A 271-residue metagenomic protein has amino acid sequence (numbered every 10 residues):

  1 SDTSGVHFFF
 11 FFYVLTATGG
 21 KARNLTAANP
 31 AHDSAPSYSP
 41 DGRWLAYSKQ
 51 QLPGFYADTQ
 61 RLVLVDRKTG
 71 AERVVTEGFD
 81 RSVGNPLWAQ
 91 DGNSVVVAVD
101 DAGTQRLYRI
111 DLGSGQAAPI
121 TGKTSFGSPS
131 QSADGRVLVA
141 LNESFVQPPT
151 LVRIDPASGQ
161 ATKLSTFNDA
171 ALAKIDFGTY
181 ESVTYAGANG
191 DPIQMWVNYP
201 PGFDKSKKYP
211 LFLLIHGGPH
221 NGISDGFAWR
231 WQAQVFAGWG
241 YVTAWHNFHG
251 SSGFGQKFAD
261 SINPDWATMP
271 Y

Functional and structural regions predicted by a protein language model:
S1-Y13, N24-S34, W44-V63, V74-G84 (+4 more regions): A flexible loop/linker signature enriched in serine peptidases of the S9 family
T16-G20, D66-G70, D111-G115, D155-G159: Short loop/turn segments that connect beta-strands within beta-propeller blades
K21-L25, V74-V75, R106, P119 (+4 more regions): Conserved beta-strand positions that form and line the central face of beta-propeller blades
V75-N85, A118-P129, S165-D176: Conserved blade-ending motifs and adjacent loop-strand segments that build the rim/top face of beta-propeller domains
G92, S128-Y271: Serine-hydrolase catalytic core recognition
G92-S94, I110-S114, G135: Long hydrophobic segments that form regular secondary structure
